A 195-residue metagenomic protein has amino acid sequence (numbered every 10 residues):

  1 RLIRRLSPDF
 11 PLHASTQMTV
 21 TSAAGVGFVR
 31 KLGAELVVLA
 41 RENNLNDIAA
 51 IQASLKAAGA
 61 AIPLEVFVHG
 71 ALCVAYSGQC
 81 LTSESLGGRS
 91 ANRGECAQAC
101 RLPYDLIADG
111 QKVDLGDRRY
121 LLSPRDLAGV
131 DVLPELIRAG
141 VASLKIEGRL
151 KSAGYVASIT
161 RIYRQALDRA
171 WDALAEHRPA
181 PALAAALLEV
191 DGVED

Functional and structural regions predicted by a protein language model:
R1-A23: Active-site beta->alpha loop and helix N-cap motifs at the rims of alpha/beta catalytic domains
L6, F10-P11, G27-D195: Surface-exposed amphipathic alpha-helical tracts and adjacent flexible/coil segments at the periphery of soluble enzymes
